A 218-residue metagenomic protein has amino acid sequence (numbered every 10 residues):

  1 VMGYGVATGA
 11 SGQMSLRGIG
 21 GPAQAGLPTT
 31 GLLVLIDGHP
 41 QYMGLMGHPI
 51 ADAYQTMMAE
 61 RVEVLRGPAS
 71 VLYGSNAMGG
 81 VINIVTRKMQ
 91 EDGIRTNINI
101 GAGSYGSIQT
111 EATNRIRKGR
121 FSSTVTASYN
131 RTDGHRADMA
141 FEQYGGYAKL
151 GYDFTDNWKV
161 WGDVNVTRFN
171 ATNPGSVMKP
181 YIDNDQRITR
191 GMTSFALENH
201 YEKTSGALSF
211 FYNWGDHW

Functional and structural regions predicted by a protein language model:
V1-H39: Extracytoplasmic beta-strand/coil segments of soluble accessory domains associated with Gram-negative outer-membrane
G12, T30, M78-G80, I94-I98 (+5 more regions): Hydrophobic, lipid-facing positions within transmembrane beta-strands of outer-membrane proteins
A25, G31-L32, H39-R66: Short acidic/polar hinge/loop motifs at secondary-structure boundaries that mediate gating or recognition
A69, V81, T86-I116, A127 (+1 more regions): Short strand-turn segments of transmembrane beta-barrel domains in outer membranes, especially the first one or two
Q90-D92, G119-R120, D156-N157, E202-K203: Short coil turns and loop connectors of transmembrane beta-barrels in diderm outer membranes and organellar homologs
R95-N99, S122-T126, K149, K159-W161 (+1 more regions): Residue-level detector of the transmembrane beta-barrel scaffold of outer-membrane proteins
I116-K118, Y152, L197-Y201: Residue-level signature of outer-membrane beta-barrel architecture
T132-M139, Q143, N157-W218: Flexible loop and strand-edge segments within Gram-negative outer membrane beta-barrel domains
